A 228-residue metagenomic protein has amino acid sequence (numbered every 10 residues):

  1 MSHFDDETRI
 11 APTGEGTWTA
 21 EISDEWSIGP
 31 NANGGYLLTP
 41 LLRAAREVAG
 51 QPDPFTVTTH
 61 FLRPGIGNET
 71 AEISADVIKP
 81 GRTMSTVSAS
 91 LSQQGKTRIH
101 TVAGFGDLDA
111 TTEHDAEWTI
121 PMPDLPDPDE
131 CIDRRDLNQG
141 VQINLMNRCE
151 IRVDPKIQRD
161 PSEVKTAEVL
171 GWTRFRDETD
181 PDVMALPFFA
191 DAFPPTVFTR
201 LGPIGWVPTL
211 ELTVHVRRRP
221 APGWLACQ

Functional and structural regions predicted by a protein language model:
M1-Q228: Terminal targeting signals and extreme-terminal segments of soluble enzymes
